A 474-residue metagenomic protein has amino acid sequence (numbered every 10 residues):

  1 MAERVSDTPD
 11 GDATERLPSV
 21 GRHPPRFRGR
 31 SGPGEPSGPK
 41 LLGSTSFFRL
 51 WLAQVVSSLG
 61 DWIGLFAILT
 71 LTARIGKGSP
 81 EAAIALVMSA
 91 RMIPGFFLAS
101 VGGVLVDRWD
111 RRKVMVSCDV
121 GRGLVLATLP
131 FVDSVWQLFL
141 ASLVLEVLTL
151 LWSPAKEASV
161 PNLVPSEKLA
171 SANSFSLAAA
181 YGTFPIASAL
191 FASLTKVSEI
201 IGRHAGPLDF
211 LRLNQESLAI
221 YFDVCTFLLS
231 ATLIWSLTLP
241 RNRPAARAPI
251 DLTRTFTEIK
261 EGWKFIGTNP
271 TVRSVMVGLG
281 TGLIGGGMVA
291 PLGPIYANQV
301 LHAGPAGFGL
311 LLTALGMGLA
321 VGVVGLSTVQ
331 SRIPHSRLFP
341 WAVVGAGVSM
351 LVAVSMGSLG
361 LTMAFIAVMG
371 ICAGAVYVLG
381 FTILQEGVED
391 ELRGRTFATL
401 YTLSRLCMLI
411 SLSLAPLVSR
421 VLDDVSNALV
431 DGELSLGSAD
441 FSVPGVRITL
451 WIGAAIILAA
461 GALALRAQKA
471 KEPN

Functional and structural regions predicted by a protein language model:
A2-N474: Alpha-helical transmembrane-bundle signature of multi-pass membrane transport and export proteins
